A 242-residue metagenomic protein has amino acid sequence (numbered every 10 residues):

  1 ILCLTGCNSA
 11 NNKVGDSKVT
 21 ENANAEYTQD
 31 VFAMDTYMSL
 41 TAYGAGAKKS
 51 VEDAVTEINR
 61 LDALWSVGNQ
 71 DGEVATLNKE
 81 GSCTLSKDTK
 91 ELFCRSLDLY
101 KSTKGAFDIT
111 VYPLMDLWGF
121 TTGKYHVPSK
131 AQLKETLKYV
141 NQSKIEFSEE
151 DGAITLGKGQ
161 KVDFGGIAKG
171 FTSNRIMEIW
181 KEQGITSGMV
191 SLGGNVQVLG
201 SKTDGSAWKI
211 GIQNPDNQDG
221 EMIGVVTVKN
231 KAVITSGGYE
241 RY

Functional and structural regions predicted by a protein language model:
L4-Y242: Mature catalytic core of soluble alpha/beta enzymes
